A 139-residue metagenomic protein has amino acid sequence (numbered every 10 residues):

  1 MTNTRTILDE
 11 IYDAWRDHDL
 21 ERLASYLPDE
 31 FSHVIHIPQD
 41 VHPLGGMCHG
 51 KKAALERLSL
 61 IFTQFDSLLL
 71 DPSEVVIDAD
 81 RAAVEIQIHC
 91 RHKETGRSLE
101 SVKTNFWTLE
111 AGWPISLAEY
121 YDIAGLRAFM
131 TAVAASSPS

Functional and structural regions predicted by a protein language model:
M1-D29, A134-S139: Short, low-complexity N-terminal intrinsically disordered segments enriched in polar/charged residues
M1-N3, F62-S139: A beta-strand edge to alpha-helix "cap/lid" segment located at domain peripheries
L8, Y12, L58-F62, M130: A generic alpha-helix structural signal
I11, L23, F31, G50 (+4 more regions): Hydrophobic pocket/interface hotspot
P28-A79: A solvent-exposed, acidic/Ser-Thr-rich amphipathic alpha-helical stretch
